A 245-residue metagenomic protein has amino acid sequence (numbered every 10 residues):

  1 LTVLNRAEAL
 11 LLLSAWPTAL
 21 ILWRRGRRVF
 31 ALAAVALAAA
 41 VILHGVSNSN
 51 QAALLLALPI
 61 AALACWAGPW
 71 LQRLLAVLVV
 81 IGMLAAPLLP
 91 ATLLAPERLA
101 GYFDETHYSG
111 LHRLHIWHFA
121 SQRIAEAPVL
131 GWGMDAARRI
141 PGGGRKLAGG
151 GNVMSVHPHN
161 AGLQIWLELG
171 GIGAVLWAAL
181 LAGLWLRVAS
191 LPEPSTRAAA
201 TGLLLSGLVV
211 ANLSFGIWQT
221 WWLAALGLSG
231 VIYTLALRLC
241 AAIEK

Functional and structural regions predicted by a protein language model:
L1-S14, W166-G170, I217-A225: Membrane-interface micro-motifs in multi-pass membrane enzymes
L1-W66, G183, R187, L205: Alpha-helical transmembrane segments of multi-pass inner-membrane proteins
L22-V29, A64-Q72, S190-P194, T234-K245: Membrane-interface junctions at the ends of membrane-embedded or membrane-associated helices
L37-L43, I81-L88, L204-L213: Aromatic-anchored segments of alpha-helical transmembrane domains
G45, A62-Y108, H118-E126, M134: A membrane-periplasm/extracellular boundary helix in multi-pass inner-membrane enzymes that assemble envelope glycans
L55-P59, L180, A198-N212, G216-K245: Transmembrane alpha-helices of multi-pass inner-membrane enzymes
F103-H118, E126, L130-L169: Long extracytoplasmic/lumenal interhelical loops at the membrane interface of multi-pass membrane proteins
E168-G207: Hydrophobic transmembrane alpha-helices and their immediate junctions
